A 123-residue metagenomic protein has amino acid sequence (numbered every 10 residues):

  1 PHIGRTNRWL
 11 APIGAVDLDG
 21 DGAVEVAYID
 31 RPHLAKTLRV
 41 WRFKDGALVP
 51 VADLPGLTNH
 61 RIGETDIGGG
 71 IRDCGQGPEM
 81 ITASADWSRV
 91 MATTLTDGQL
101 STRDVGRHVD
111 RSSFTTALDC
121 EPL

Functional and structural regions predicted by a protein language model:
P1-L123: Beta-propeller-forming repeat regions
